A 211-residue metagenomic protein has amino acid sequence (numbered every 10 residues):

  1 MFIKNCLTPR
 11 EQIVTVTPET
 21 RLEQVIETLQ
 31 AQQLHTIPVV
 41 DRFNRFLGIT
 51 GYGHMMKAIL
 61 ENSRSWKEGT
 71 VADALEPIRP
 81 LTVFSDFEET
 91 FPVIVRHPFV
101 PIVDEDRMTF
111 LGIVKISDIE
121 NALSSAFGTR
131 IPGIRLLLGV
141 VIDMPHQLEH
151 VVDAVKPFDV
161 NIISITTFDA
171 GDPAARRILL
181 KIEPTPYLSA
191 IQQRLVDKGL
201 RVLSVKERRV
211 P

Functional and structural regions predicted by a protein language model:
M1-I13, K67-I78, I131-L136: Bateman (tandem CBS) regulatory domains
M1-R42, L47-E61: Basic, Lys/Arg-rich alpha-helical nucleic-acid-recognition elements, primarily the DNA-binding modules of transcription
T15-Q33, V40, P80-P98, V103-E105 (+2 more regions): The conserved cystathionine-beta-synthase
Q32, D41-R42, L47, G51-M55 (+3 more regions): Extreme N-terminal leader/targeting regions
L34, P38, F46-E61, R79 (+3 more regions): Short beta->alpha transition motifs characteristic of CBS
N62-W66: Short, flexible, mixed-charge acidic loops at enzyme active sites
L123-P211: A conserved regulatory-domain signal marking ACT and ACT-like small-molecule sensing domains and adjacent regulatory
